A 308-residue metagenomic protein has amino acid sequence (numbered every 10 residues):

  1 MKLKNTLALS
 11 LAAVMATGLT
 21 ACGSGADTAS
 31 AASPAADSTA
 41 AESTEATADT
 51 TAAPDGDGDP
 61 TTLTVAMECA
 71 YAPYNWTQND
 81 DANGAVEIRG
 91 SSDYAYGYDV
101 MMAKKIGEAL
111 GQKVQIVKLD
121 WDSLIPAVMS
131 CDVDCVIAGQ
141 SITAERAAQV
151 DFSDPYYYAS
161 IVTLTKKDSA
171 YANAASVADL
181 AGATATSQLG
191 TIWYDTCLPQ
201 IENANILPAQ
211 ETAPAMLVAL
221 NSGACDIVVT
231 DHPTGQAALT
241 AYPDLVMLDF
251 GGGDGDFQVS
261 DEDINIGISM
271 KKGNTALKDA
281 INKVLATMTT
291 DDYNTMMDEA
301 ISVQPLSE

Functional and structural regions predicted by a protein language model:
M1-T20: Sec-dependent bacterial lipoprotein signal peptides
L19-A36: Bacterial lipoprotein signal-peptidase II cleavage site
S24, I192-A209, A280-E308: Ligand-binding clefts/hinges and TM-proximal coupling segments of bilobed small-molecule sensing domains
G58-Q140: Extracytoplasmic small-molecule ligand-binding "clamshell" domains of the periplasmic binding protein/Venus flytrap
A72, S92-E108, Q140, V162-L217 (+2 more regions): Bilobed "Venus flytrap"/periplasmic-binding protein-like clamshell domains and structurally analogous long
K104-A109, V117-K118, D122-V136, Q149-D151 (+3 more regions): Short helices/loops that flank or line small-molecule/ion binding pockets
E108, K113-D179, D254-D261: Acidic, polar ligand-binding/catalytic clefts
Y158-T165, A241-L285, V303-E308: Periplasmic-binding protein-like
